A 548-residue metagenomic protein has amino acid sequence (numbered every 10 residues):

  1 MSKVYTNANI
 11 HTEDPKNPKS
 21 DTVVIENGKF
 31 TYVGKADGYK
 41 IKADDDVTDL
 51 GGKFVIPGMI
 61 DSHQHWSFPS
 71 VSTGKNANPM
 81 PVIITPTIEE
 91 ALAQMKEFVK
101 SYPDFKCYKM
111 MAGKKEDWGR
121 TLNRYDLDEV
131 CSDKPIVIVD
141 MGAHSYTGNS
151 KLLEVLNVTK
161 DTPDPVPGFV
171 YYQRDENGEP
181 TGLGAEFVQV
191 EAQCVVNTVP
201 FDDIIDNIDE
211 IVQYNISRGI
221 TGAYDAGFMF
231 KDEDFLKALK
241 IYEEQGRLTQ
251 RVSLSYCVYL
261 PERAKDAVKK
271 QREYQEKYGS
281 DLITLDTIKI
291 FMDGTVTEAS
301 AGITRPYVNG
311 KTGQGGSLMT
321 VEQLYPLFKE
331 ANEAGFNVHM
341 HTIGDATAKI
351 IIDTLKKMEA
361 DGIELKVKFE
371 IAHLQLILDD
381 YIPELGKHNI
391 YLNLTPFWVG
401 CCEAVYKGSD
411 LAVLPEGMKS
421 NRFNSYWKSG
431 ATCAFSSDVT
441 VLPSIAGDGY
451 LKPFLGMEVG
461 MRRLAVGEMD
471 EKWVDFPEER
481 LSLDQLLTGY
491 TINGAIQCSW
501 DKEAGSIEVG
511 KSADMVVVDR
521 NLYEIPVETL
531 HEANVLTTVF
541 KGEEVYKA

Functional and structural regions predicted by a protein language model:
M1-S2, A548: Basic/polar N-terminal segments that are highly enriched at the extreme N-terminus, encompassing both cleavable
S2-V4, D21-V24, M515-V516, V535-T538: His/acidic/aromatic-lined binding-pocket segments of jelly-roll/cupin-type domains and related regulatory beta-sandwich
K3-T6, H11, P15-E26, F30-Y32 (+8 more regions): Divalent metal-binding segments
V33, V139, D225-A226, S253-C257 (+8 more regions): Generic beta-strand/beta-sheet core signal
H65, S280-S300, I390-G400, R462: Non-cysteine beta-strand/loop elements that form the S-adenosyl-L-methionine
R247-K289, K368-L376, A404-S436: Phosphate/diphosphate-binding loops
K329-V338, A346-F369, D380-P383, L394-P396 (+3 more regions): His/Asp/Glu-enriched, well-ordered alpha-helical/loop segment that forms or immediately abuts the divalent-metal
V527-K547: P-loop/Walker A phosphate-binding loop and immediately adjacent motor/lid segment at beta-alpha junctions
